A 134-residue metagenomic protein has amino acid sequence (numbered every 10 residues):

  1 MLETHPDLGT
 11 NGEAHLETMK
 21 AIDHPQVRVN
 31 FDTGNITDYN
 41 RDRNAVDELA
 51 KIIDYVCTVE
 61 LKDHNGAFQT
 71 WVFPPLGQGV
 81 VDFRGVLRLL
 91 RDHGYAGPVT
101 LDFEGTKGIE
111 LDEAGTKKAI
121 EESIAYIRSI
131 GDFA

Functional and structural regions predicted by a protein language model:
M1-T4: Short catalytic-loop micro-motif centered on adjacent basic/acidic residues
G9-A134: Histidine-acidic metal/acid-base catalytic patches
